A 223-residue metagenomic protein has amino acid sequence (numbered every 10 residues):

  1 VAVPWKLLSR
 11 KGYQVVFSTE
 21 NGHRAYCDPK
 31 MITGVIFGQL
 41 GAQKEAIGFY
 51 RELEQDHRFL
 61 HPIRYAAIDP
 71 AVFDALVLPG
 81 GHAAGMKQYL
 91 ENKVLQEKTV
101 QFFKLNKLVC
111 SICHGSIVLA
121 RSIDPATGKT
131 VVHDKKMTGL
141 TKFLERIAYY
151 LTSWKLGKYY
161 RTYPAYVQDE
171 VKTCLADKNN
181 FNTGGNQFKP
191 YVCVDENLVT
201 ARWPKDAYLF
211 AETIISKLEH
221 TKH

Functional and structural regions predicted by a protein language model:
V1-L105, V118-H223: Extended, subdomain-level signal for the structured scaffold at the beginning of enzyme domains
V109: Conserved, well-structured core segments that form or line functional sites
C113-G115: Catalytic nucleophile serine of serine hydrolases, specifically the conserved "nucleophile elbow" pentapeptide
